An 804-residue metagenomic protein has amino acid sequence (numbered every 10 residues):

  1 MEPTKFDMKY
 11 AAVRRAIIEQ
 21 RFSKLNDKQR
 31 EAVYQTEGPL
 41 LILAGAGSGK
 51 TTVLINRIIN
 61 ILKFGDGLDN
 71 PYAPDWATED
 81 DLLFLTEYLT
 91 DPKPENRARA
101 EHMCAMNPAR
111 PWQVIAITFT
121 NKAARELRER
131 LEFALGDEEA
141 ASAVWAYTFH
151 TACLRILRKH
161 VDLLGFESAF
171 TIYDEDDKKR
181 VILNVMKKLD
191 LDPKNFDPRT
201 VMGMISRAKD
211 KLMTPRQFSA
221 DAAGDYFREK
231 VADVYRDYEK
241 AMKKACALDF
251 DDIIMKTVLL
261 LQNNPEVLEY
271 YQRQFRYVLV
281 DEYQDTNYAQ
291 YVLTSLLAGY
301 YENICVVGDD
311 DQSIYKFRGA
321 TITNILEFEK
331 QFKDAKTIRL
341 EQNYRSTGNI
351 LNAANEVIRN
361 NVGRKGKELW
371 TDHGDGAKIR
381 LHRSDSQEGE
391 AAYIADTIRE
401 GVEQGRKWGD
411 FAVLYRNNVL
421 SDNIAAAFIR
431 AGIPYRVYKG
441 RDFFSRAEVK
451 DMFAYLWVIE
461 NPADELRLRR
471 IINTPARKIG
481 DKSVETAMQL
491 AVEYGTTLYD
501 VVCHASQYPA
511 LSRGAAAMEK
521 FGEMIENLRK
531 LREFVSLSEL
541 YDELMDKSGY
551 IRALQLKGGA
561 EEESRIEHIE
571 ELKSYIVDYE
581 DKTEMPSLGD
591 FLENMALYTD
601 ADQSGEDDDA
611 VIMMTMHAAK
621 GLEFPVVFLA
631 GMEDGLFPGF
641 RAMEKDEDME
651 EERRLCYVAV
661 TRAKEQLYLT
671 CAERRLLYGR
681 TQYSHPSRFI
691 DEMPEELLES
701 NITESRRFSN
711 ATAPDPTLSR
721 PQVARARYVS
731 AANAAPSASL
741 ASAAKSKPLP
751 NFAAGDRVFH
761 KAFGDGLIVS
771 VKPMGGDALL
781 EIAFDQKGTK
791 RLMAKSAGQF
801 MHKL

Functional and structural regions predicted by a protein language model:
M1-E167, I172, E269, T323 (+1 more regions): P-loop NTPase Walker
K24, D91-A100, F149-C153, E229-Y277 (+3 more regions): Conserved helicase/translocase P-loop NTPase motor core
A32, T36, P111, F119 (+6 more regions): ATP-hydrolysis module of ASCE/P-loop NTPase motor domains, specifically the Walker B Asp-Glu catalytic pair
A46, F275-T286, Q290, D310-D311 (+3 more regions): Conserved Walker B
S48, Q284-G363, K367-D372, Q489 (+3 more regions): Conserved helicase motor core of SF1/SF2 NTP-dependent helicases
S48-L54, D69, L83, Y88-P108 (+7 more regions): Helicase P-loop NTPase motor core
A220, G224, K407, S421-I433 (+3 more regions): Conserved helicase C-terminal RecA-like lobe
V492, G631-T789, S796-L804: C-terminal accessory regions
